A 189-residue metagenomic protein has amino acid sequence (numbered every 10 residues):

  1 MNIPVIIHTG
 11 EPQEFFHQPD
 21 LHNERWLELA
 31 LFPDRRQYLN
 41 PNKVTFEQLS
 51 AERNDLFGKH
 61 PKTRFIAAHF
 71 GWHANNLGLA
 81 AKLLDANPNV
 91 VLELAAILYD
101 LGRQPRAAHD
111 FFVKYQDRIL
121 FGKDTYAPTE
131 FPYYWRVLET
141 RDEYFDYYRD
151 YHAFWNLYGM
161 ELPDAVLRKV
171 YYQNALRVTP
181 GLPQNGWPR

Functional and structural regions predicted by a protein language model:
M1-I3, D117: A short helix->loop->beta-strand "cap" motif at the edges of active sites that frequently abuts
P4-F57, F70-A74: Active-site cradle of extracellular carbohydrate-active enzymes
Q37, P41, E47-D55, H60-R189: H/E-rich (His + Asp/Glu) clusters that bind or coordinate divalent metals
